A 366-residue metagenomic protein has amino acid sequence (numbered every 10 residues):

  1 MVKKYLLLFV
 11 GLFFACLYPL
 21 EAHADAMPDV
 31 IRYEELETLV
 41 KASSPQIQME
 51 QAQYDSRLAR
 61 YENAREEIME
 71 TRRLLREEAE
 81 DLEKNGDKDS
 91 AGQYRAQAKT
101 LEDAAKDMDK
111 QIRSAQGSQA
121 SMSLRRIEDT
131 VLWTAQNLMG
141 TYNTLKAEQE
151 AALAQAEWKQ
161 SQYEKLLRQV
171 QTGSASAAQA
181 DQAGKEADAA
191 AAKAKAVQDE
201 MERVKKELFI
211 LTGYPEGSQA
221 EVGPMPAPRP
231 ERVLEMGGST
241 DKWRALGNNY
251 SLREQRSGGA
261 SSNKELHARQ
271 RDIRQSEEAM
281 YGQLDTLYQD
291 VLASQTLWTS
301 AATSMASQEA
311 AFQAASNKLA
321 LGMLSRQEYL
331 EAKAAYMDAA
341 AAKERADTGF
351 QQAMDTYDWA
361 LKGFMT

Functional and structural regions predicted by a protein language model:
M1-A24: Sec-dependent N-terminal signal peptides of Gram-positive bacterial secreted proteins and lipoproteins
L20-Q116, D129-W133, M139, S174-A183 (+5 more regions): Bacterial Sec-pathway N-terminal export signals of envelope proteins
Y33, I47-E50, Y54-R57, A120 (+11 more regions): Long, non-membrane, amphipathic alpha-helices that form coiled-coils
E37, K165-L166, D241-K242, A315-S316: Generic hydrophobic alpha-helical segments
P45-M49, D107-R113, G140-S161, A187-E200 (+4 more regions): Amphipathic, heptad-repeat-like alpha-helical segments
A135, A192-Y214, F312-G363: Short segments within alpha-helical structural elements
T172-A175, L324: Conserved hydrophobic residue
Q255, G259-K343: Intrinsically disordered, low-complexity segments enriched in Gly and acidic/Ser/Thr residues that form flexible
